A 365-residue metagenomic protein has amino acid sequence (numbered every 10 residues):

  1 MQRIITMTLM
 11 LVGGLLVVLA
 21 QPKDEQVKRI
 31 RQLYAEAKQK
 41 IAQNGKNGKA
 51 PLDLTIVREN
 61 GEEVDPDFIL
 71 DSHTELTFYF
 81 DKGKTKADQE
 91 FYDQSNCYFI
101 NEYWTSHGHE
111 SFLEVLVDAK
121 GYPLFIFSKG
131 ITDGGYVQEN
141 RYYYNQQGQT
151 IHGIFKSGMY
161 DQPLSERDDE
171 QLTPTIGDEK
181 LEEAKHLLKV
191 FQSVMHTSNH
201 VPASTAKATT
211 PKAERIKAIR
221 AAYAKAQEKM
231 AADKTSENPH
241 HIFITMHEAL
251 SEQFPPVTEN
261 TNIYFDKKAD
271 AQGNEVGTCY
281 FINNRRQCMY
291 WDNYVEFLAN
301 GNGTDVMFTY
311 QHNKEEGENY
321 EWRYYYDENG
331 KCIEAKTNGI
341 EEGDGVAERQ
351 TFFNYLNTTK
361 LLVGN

Functional and structural regions predicted by a protein language model:
I4-L15: Sec-dependent N-terminal signal peptides
L16-A20: Sec/Tat signal peptide C-region and signal peptidase I cleavage site
P22-T77, Y136-N260, G317-N365: Long terminal segments
A50-F112, L116, K234-Y294, L298: Surface-exposed acidic loop/strand-edge motifs in secreted or periplasmic proteins that form small linear binding
N101-W104, F127-I131, I154-K156, N284-R286 (+2 more regions): Beta-turn initiation residues at beta-strand->coil junctions
G108-L113, F127, G135-N140, Y290-V295 (+1 more regions): Short, surface-exposed coil-to-beta transition loops
V117-Y122, Q146-Q149, L298-D305, E328: A short, structured loop/turn motif at beta-sheet edges
G121, I131-T132: Short helix-loop boundary/capping segments
